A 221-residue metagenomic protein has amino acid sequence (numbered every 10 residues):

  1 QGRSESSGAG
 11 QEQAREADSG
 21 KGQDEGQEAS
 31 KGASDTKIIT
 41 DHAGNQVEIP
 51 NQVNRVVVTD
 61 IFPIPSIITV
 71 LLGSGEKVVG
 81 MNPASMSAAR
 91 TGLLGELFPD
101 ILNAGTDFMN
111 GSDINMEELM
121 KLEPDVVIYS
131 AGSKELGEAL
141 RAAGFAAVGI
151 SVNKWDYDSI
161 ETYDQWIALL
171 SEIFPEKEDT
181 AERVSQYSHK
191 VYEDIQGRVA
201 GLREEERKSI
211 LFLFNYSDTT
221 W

Functional and structural regions predicted by a protein language model:
Q1-Q52: Short, low-complexity disordered leader/linker segments with a strong preference for bacterial N-terminal type II
S34, H42-G44, N51-N54, G73 (+3 more regions): Extracytoplasmic
I39, Q46, L136-T220: Extracytoplasmic substrate-binding proteins
A43-L72, Y216: Conserved H-X4-D acyltransferase segment
V47, L93, D100-D113, I150-D164: A structural signal for short loop-to-beta-strand junctions that line the ligand-binding cleft of periplasmic/secreted
R55-T59, V79-N82, V126-S130, A147-S151 (+1 more regions): Structural recognition of the beta-strand scaffold that forms the well-ordered cores of secreted hydrolase catalytic
V58-L122, V126: A short, structured surface patch at a secondary-structure boundary
F62-P65, A84-S87, V126-V127, G132-L136 (+2 more regions): Solvent-exposed loop/turn segments at secondary-structure junctions within structured extracellular/periplasmic domains
